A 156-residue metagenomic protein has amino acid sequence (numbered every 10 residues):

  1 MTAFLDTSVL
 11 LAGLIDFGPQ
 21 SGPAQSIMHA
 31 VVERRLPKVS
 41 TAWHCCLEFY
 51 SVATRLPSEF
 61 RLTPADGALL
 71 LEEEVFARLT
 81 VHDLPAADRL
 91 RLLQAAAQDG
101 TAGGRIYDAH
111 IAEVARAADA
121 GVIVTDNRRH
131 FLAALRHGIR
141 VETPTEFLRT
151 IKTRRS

Functional and structural regions predicted by a protein language model:
M1-A3, G121-V122, G138: The start of beta-strands in P-loop NTPase/AAA+ ATPase cores
M1-T41, L56-L69, R149-S156: Short, well-structured N-terminal submotif of metal-dependent ribonuclease cores
D6, G104-R105, N127, I139-S156: Histidine- and aromatic-rich ligand-binding microenvironments
S8-V9, H44, H110, R129 (+1 more regions): Alpha-helix/helix-capping structural signal
A30, H44, Y50-A95: Active-site-proximal, substrate-binding regions of enzyme catalytic domains and RNA-binding/basic surfaces
K38, T80, G138-R140: Conserved beta-strand segments of alpha/beta enzyme cores
T80-V122, D126-R128, R155-S156: Active-site neighborhoods of divalent-metal-dependent phosphate/nucleic-acid chemistry enzymes
H130-G138: Short loop/helix-cap segments at secondary-structure boundaries that form the rim of catalytic
